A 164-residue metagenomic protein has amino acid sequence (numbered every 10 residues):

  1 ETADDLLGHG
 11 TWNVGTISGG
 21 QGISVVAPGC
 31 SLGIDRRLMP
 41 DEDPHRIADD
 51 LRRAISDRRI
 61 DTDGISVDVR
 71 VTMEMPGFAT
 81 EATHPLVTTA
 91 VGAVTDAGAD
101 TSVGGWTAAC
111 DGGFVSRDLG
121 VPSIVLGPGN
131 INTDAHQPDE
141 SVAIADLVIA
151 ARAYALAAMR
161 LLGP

Functional and structural regions predicted by a protein language model:
E1-P164: Metal-dependent amide/peptide-bond hydrolase catalytic core, centered on the "pita-bread" metallohydrolase fold
